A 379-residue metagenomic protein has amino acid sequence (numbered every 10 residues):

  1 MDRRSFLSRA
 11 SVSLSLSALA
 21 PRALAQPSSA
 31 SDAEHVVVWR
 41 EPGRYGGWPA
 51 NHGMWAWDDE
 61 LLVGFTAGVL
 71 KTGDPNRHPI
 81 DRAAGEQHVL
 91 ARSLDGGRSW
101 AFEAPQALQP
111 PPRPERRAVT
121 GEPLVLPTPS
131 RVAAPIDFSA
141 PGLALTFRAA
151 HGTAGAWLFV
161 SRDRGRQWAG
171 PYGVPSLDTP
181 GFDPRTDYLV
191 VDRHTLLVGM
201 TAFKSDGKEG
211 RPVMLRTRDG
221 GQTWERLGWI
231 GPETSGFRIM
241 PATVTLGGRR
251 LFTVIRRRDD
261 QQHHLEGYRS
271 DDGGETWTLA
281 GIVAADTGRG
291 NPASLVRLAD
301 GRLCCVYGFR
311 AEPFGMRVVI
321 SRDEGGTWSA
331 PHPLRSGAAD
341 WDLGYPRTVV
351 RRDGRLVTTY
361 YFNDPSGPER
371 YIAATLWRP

Functional and structural regions predicted by a protein language model:
M1, L19-A30: C-terminal segment of N-terminal export signals and the immediately downstream linker at the start of the mature
M1-L14: N-terminal secretory signal peptides and thylakoid transit peptides that target proteins across membranes
R4-S5, S17, R22, V63 (+1 more regions): Short non-domain terminal segments
L14-A20, M240, L303: A broad helix-preferring feature
Q26-P379: Asp-box/BNR beta-propeller blade signature and adjacent active/binding-site loops in extracellular glycan-interacting
